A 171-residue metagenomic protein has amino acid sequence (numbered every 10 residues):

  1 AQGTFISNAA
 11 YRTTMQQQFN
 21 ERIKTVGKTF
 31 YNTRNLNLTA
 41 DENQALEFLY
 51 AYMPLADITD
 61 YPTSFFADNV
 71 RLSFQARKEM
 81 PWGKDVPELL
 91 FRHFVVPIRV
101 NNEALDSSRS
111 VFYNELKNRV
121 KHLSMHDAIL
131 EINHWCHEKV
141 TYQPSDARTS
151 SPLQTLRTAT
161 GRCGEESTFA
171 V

Functional and structural regions predicted by a protein language model:
A1-N133, E138: N-terminal accessory/pre-domain segments preceding catalytic cores
N118-V171: Active-site neighborhood of thiol-dependent amide/isopeptide-bond enzymes
